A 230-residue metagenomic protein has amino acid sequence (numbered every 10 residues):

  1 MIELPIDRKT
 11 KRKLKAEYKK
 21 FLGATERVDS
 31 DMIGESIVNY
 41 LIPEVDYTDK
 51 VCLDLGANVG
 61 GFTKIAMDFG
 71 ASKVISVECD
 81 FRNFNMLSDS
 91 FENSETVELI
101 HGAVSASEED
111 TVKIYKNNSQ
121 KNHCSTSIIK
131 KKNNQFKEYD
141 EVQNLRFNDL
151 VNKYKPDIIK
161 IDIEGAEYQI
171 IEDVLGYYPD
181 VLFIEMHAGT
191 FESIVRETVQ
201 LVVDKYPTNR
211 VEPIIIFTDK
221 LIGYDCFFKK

Functional and structural regions predicted by a protein language model:
M1-K230: Phosphate/nucleotide-binding beta-alpha loop and adjacent structural elements of enzyme active sites
